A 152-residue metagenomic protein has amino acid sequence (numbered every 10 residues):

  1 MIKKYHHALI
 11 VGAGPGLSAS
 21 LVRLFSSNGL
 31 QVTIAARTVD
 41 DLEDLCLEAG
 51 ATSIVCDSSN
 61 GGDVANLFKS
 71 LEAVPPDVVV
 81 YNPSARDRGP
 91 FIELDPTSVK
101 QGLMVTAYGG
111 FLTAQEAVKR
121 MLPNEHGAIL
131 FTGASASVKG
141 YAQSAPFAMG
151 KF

Functional and structural regions predicted by a protein language model:
H6, P75-D77, M121-G133: Active-site loop of short-chain dehydrogenase/reductase
V11, P76-S84, T106, F131: Rossmann-fold scaffold of SDR-type NAD(P)-dependent oxidoreductases
G14-P15: Conserved glycine-rich cofactor-binding loop
L30-L42: Conserved glycine-rich Rossmann-like NAD(P)H-binding loop of the short-chain dehydrogenase/reductase
E48-G62: Rossmann-fold cofactor-recognition segment
A85, I92-F111, L130: Catalytic Tyr-X3-Lys loop
A114-Q115: A short, exposed helix-loop element centered on a Lys and neighboring polar residues
A128-F152: Catalytic loop of short-chain dehydrogenase/reductase
